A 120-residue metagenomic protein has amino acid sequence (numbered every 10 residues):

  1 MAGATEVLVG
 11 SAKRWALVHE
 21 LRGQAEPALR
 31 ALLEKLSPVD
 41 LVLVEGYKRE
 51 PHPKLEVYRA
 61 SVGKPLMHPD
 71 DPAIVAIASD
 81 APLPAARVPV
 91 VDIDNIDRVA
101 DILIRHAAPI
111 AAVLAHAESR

Functional and structural regions predicted by a protein language model:
M1-K35: N-terminal phosphate/diphosphate-binding loop that engages ATP/GTP or pyrophosphate donors across diverse enzyme folds
A2, V9, S37-D40, V88-R120: C-terminal accessory "lid"/substrate-recognition subdomains
E6, L41, A76: Short, Asp-centered acidic motifs that coordinate Mg2+ and/or phosphate in catalytic or ligand-binding sites
S11, E45-Y47, S79-A81: Short secondary-structure boundary segments
W15-L17, R49-P51, P84: Short, active-site-adjacent cap segments at secondary-structure transitions
Q24-P27, E50-H52, D94: Charged, alpha-helix-enriched surfaces in structured cytosolic catalytic cores of large nucleotide-utilizing machines
R30-A73: ATP-dependent NMP and nucleoside kinases share a basic, alpha-helical "lid"
K54-V57, D71-R98: Active-site regions of enzymes building and remodeling cell-envelope glycoconjugates
